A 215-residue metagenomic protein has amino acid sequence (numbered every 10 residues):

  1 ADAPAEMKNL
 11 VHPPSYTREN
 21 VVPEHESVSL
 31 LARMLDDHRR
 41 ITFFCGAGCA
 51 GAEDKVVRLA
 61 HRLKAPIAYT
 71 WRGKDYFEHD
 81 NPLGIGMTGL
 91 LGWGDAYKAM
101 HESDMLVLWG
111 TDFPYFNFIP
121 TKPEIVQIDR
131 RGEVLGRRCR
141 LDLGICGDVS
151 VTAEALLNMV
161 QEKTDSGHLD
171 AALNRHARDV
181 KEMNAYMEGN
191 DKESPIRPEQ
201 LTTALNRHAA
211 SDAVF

Functional and structural regions predicted by a protein language model:
D2-E24, N117: Glycine/aspartate-rich loop-and-adjacent alpha/beta segment that forms the canonical ThDP
D2-P4, G51-E53, Y115-N117, L135 (+1 more regions): Glycine/Thr-rich phosphate-binding loops of Rossmann-like dinucleotide-binding domains
N9-P13, H25-E26, R33, H38 (+1 more regions): Phosphate/pyrophosphate-binding active-site segments
S15-R18, R39-C45, F77-T88, A99 (+1 more regions): Short, basic, glycine/proline-bearing loop/turn elements
Y16-V22, H79-G92, R138-V151: Short beta-strand elements at the ligand-binding edges of bilobed clamshell
T17-L30, C49, G89-G92, P195-R197: A general structural motif
L30-P66, T202-F215: A short, flexible N-terminal coil/short beta segment enriched in small residues
A47-R130: Glycine-rich, anion-gripping cofactor-binding loops and their flanking helix/strand elements in enzyme active sites
